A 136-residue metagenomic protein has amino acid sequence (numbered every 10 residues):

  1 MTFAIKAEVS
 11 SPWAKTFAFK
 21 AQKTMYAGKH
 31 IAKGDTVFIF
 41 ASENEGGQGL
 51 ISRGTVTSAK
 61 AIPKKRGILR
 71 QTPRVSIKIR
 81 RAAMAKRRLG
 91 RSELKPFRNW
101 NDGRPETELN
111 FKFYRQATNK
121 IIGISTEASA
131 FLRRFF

Functional and structural regions predicted by a protein language model:
M1, K33-V37, I51: Short, surface-exposed beta-edge/turn micro-motifs
A4, S11-Y26, P63-F136: Contiguous surface segments at macromolecular interaction interfaces
A4-K6, F40: Short, conserved beta-strand edge motifs with alternating hydrophobic and charged residues
G28-S42: Short coil-to-beta transition motif at edge beta-strands of beta-rich domains
F40-E43, G54-V56: Short Ser/Thr-interspersed hydrophobic loop/turn segments at strand-loop and sheet-helix junctions that line or gate
E43, K60, A83: Short, flexible active-site-adjacent loop segments at beta-strand->alpha-helix junctions, enriched in small/polar
E45-G47: Extended, low-complexity, turn-rich repeat/linker tracts enriched in Gly/Pro/Ser/Thr and Asp/Glu that occur
G49-K60: Short beta-strand-centered aromatic/proline hotspots
